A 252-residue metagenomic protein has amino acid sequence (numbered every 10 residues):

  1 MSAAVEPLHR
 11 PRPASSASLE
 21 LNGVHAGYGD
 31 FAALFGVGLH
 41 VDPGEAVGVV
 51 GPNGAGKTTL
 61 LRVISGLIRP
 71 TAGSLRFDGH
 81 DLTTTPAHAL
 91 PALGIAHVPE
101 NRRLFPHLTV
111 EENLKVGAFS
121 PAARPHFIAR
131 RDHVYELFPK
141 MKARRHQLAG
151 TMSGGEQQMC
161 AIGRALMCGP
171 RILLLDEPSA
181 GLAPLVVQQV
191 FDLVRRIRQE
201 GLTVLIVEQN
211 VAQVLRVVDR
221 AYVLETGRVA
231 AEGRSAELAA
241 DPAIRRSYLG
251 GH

Functional and structural regions predicted by a protein language model:
G29, T85, V110-A129, L137-K142 (+2 more regions): ABC-type ATPase nucleotide-binding domains, specifically the catalytic core motifs of the NBD
V50-P52: The feature captures the beta-strand-to-loop junction immediately N-terminal to the Walker
S65: Helix-to-loop junction immediately C-terminal to a conserved catalytic motif
G73-H80, L93, H126-R131: Conserved ABC transporter NBD signature motif
A165-L166: ABC ATPase C-loop
L173-E177: Catalytic Walker B motif of ABC-type/P-loop ATPase nucleotide-binding domains
